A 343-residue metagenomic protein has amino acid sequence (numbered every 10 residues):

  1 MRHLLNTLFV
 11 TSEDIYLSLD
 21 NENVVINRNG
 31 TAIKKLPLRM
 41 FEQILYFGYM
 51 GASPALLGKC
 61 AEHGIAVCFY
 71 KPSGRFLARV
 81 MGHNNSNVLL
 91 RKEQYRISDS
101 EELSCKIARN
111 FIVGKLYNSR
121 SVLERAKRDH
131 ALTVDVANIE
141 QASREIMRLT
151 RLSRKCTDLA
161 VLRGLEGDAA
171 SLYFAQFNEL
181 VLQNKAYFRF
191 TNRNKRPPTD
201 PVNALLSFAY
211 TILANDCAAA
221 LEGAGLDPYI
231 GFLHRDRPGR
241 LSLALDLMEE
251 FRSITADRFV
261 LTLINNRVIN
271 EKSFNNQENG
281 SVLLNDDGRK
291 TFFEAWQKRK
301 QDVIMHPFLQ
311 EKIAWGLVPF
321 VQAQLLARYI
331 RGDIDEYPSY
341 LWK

Functional and structural regions predicted by a protein language model:
M1-D20, N29, K35, N87-K343: Active-site helix-to-loop segments that bind/position phosphate- or nucleotide-bearing substrates and donors across
V24-V25: Hydrophobic residues embedded in beta-strands of well-ordered beta-sheets
G30-I33, A55-L57: Short secondary-structure capping/turn segments at boundaries of alpha-helices and beta-strands
R39-A52: Extracellular/luminal Protease-associated
E42, P54, G58, T211: Short alpha-helical basic/polar micro-motif
Y46-Y49, Y70, A209: Short His-Asn-centered micro-motif
A52-P54, G58-H63, V67-F111, R120: Phosphate- and other anionic-substrate recognition elements at nucleic-acid/protein interfaces
